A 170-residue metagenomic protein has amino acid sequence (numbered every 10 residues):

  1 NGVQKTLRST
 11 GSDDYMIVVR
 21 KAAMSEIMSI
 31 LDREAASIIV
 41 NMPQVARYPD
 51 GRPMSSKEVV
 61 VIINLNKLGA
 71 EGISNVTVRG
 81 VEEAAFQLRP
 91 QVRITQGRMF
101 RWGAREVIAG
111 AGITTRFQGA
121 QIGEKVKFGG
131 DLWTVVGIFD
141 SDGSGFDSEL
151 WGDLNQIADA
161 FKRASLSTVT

Functional and structural regions predicted by a protein language model:
N1-T77, Q96-R98, G103: Hydrophobic, regular-secondary-structure patches
T10, A46-P49, S55, N66-I73 (+2 more regions): Mechanotransmission and gating elements of multispan inner-membrane complexes involved in transport and envelope
I17, E106, T168-T170: Short aromatic/hydrophobic contact patches that present stacked aromatics for nucleic-acid/ligand binding
V19-R20, L31, G80-V81, I108-A109 (+1 more regions): A conserved hydrophobic position in a structured secondary element of the catalytic/binding core that shapes
M24, V61-I63, E83-F86, S141: Active-site/binding-pocket entry motifs
S74-R116: Short beta-strand boundary microenvironments
